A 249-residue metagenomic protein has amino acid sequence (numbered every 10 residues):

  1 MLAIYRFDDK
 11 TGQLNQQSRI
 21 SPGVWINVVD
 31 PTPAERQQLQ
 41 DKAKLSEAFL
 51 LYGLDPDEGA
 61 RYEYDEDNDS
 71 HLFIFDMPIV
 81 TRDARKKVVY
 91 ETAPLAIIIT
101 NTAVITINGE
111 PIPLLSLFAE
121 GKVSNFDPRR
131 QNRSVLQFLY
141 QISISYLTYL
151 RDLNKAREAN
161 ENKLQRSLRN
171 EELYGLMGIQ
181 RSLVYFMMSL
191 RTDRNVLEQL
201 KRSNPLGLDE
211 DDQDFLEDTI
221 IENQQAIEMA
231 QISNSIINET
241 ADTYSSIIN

Functional and structural regions predicted by a protein language model:
M1-N125, T192, V196-R202, L206-L208: Helix-boundary and N-terminal cytosolic regulatory elements
T102, I142, E158-E161, Q165-N249: Membrane-associated alpha-helical segments
I112-R133, E158-A159, K163-S167: A short, charged helix-loop
N125-I142, Y146, D212-F215, T219: Long, non-coiled-coil amphipathic alpha-helical linker/lever segments that couple catalytic cores to other domains
Y149: A small-molecule sensor/coupling module
